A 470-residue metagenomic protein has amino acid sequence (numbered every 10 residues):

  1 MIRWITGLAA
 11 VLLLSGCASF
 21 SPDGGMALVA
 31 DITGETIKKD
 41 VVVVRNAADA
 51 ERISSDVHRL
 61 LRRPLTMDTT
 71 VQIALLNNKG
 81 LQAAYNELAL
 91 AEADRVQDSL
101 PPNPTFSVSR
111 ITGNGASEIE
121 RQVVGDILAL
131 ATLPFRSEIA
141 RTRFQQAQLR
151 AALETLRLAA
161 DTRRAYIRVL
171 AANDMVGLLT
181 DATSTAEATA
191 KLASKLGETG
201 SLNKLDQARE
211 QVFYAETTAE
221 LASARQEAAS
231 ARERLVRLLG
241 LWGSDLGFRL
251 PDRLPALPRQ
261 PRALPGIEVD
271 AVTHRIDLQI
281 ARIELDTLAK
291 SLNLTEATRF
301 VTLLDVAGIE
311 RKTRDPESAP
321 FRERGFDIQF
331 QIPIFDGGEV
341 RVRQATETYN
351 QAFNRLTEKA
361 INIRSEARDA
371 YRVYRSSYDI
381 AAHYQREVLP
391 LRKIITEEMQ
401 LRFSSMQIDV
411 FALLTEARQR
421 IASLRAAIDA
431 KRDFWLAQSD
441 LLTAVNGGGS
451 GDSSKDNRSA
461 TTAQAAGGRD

Functional and structural regions predicted by a protein language model:
M1-I73, R225-D270, L442-D470: Terminal intrinsically disordered/low-complexity segments used for targeting and assembly
A18, L133, T142, L149-D270 (+4 more regions): Periplasmic alpha-helical coiled-coil/stalk elements that build and connect Gram-negative outer-membrane
A18-K39, Q72-A129, R232, V236-L241 (+6 more regions): A small-residue-enriched
M67-T70, N77, A84, D126 (+24 more regions): Amphipathic alpha-helical coiled-coil segments and their boundaries
R95, Q148-A151, N173, T218-L221 (+4 more regions): A structural signal for well-ordered alpha-helices, especially hydrophobic packing surfaces of coiled-coils
E138-Q145, L149, I283-D286, R343-N350 (+2 more regions): Amphipathic alpha-helical segments that line or abut small-molecule/effector binding pockets and mediate allosteric
E216-G243, R355, L389-G447: Short segments within alpha-helical structural elements
